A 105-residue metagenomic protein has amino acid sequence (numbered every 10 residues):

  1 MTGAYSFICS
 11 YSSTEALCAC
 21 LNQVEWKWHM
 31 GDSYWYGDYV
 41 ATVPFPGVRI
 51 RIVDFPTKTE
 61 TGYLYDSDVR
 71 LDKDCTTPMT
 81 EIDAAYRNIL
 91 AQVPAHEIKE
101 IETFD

Functional and structural regions predicted by a protein language model:
M1-A19: Terminal, regulation- and interaction-focused segments at domain boundaries
T2-S6, R70-C75: Charged, low-complexity surface segments at secondary-structure and domain boundaries
G3, C9, T61-Y63, A84: Intrinsically disordered, low-complexity segments enriched in small/polar residues
Y5-S10, V24, G37, I50 (+2 more regions): Hydrophobic transmembrane signal anchors and adjacent membrane-proximal interface regions, especially in viral
S13-C18, V48-I50, L71-I82: Short, surface-exposed beta-strand/loop "edge" segments at domain boundaries and coil↔beta transitions
A16-Y34: Short, flexible N-terminal segments of the mature chain
H29-L71: Short, intrinsically disordered low-complexity segments
L71-D105: Intrinsically disordered, low-complexity regulatory regions enriched in serine/threonine/proline and acidic residues
